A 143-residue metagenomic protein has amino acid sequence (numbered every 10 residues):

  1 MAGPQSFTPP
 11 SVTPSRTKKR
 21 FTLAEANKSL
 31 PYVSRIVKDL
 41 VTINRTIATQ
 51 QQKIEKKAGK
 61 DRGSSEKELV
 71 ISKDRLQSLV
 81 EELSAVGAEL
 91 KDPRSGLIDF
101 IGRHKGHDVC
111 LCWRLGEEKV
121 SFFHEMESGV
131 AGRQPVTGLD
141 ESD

Functional and structural regions predicted by a protein language model:
M1-K57: Long, hydrophobic N-terminal alpha-helical segment
A2-S11, E81, L115-G116, V120 (+1 more regions): Long, non-globular targeting/processing and low-complexity regions
F21, K28, S64-K67, I71: A structural signal for alpha-helical segments
I43-T46, K60-G63, S72-R75: Short acidic/polar alpha-helix capping motifs at helix-coil junctions
R45, Q52, E81-A88, G116: Charged/polar positions within long, soluble alpha-helices
T49, K53-K56, K60-G63, A85 (+1 more regions): Heptad-repeat coiled-coil alpha-helices
E68-L83: Short amphipathic alpha-helical coiled-coil/interface segments
A85, E89-D143: Glycine-rich, aromatic-bearing surface loops/beta-hairpins
